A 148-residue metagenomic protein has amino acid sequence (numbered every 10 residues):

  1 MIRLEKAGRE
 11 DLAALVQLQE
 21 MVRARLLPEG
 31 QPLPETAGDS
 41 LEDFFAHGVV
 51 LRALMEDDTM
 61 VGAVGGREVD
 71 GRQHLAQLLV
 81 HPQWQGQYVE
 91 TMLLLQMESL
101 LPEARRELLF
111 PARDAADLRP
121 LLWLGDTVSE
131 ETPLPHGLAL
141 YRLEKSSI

Functional and structural regions predicted by a protein language model:
I2-Q17: A short beta-loop-alpha structural element at the N-terminal edge of CoA-dependent acyl/N-acetyltransferase catalytic
Q17-P32: Helix-loop element at the rim of GNAT/NAT acetyltransferase active sites that forms part of the acceptor-substrate
P28-L51: Active-site rim helix/loop that mediates acceptor-substrate recognition in acyltransferases
G48-V64: Conserved beta-hairpin
T59-R67, R72-L79: Conserved beta-strand in the GNAT
V80, G86-S99, W123: Conserved acetyl-CoA-binding loop-helix of GNAT-fold acetyltransferases
L101-R113: Conserved GNAT acetyl-CoA-binding A-motif
R113-E131, P135-H136: Conserved active-site alpha-helix within GNAT-family acetyltransferase domains
